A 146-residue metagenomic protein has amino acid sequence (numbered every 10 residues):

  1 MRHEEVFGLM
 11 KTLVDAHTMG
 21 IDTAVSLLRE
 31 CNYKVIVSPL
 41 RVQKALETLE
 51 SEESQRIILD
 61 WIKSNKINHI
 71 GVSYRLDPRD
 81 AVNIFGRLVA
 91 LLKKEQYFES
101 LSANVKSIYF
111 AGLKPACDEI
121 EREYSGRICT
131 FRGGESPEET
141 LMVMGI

Functional and structural regions predicted by a protein language model:
M1-E4, A103: Short, flexible coil/linker segments at domain boundaries that flank nucleotide/cofactor-interacting
E5-G8, I108: Conserved hydrophobic helix-helix packing surfaces used for dimerization/oligomerization
V14-I21: Glycine- and acidic-residue-enriched helix-capping/strand-helix junction motifs
T23-V37: Short helix-loop-beta junction
I36-Y124: Cofactor-cradling patches in redox/metallo enzymes
Y124-R127, I146: Conserved catalytic or regulatory cores that recognize and/or transform ribose-phosphate-containing ligands
R127-P137: Short acidic-hydrophobic, aromatic-tinged amphipathic segments that line or gate anion-handling sites
E135-I146: C-terminal helix of von Willebrand factor
